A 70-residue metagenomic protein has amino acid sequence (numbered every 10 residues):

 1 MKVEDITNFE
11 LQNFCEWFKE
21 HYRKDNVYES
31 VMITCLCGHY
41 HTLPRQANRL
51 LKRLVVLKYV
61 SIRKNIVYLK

Functional and structural regions predicted by a protein language model:
M1-R23: Short alpha-helical segments that sit at the start of domains
F14-W17, C35, L50-R53: Charge-rich, solvent-exposed alpha-helical interaction surfaces
R23-G38: Short acidic, hydrophobic short linear motifs in intrinsically disordered regions
H41-R53: Short amphipathic alpha-helical interaction segments
V55-N65: A short, conserved structural fragment
I66-K70: Minor-groove-contacting beta-hairpin "wing" of winged helix-turn-helix DNA-binding domains
